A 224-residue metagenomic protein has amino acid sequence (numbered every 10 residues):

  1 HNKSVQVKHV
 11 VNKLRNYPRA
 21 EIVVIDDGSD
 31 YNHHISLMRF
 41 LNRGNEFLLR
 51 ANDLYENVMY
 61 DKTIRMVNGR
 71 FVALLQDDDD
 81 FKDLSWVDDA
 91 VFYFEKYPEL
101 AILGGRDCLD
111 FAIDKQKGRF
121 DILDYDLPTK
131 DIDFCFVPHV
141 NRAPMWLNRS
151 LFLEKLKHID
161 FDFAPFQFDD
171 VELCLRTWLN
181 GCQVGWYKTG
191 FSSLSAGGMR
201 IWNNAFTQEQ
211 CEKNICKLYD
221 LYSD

Functional and structural regions predicted by a protein language model:
N12-A20: Short, acidic, metal-binding catalytic loop of nucleotide-sugar glycosyltransferases
D26-S36, D80: A conserved acidic beta->alpha catalytic loop
R50-V67: Glycine-rich, basic loop-to-helix element that forms the pyrophosphate-binding segment of sugar-nucleotide handling
G69-D80: Short beta-strand-to-loop acidic/aromatic patch adjacent to the donor-nucleotide binding site
L103-R119: Short beta-strand-to-loop element that shapes/binds the nucleotide-sugar donor at the catalytic cleft/hinge
C108, G185-F206: Active-site donor/metal-binding and catalytic loop motifs of nucleotide-sugar-dependent glycosylation enzymes
L127-R149, F166: A recurrent flexible, glycine/aromatic-enriched loop bordering the glycosyltransferase active site that acts as
H139-R142, L156-W178, C182-W186, G190-S192: Donor nucleotide-sugar recognition loop
